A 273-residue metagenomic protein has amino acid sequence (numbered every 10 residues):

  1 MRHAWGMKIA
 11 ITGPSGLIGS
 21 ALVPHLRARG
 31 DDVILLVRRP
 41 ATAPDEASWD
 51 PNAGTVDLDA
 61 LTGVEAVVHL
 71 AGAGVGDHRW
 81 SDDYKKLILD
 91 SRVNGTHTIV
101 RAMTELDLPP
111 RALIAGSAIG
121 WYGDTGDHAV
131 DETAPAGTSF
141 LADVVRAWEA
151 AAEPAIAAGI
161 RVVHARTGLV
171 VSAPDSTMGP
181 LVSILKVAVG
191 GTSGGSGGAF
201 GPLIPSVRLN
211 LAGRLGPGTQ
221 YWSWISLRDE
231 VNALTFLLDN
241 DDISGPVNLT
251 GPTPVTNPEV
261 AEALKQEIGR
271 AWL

Functional and structural regions predicted by a protein language model:
I9-R29: N-terminal Rossmann NAD(P)H-binding glycine-rich loop of SDR-like oxidoreductase domains
T12, V64-L70, I114-G116: Rossmann-fold scaffold of SDR-type NAD(P)-dependent oxidoreductases
A41, D45-G95: NAD(P)H-binding glycine-rich loop region in Rossmannoid oxidoreductase-like domains and their noncatalytic homologs
K85-L87, T96-S139: Conserved Rossmann-fold NAD(P)-dependent oxidoreductase catalytic core, especially the SDR/UDP-sugar
D90, N94, G126-H164, L169: Catalytic helix-loop patch of NAD(P)-dependent Rossmann-fold dehydrogenases
S117, A150-P174, S183-G194: Conserved beta-loop-beta element that borders a ligand/cofactor-binding pocket
V144-A147, S176-P180, G191-I204, L215-L238 (+1 more regions): Substrate-positioning beta->alpha
A233, L237-L273: Mid/C-terminal beta-alpha module of Rossmann-like enzyme folds, strongest in SDR-family dehydrogenases/epimerases
